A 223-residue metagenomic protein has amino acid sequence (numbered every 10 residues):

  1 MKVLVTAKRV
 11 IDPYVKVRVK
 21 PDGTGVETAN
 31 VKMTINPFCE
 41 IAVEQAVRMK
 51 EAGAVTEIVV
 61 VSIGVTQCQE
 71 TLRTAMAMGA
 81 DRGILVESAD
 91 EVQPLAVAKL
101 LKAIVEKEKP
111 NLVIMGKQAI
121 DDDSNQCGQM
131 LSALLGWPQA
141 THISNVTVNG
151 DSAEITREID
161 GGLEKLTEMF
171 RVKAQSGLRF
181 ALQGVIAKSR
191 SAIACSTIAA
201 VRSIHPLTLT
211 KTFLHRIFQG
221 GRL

Functional and structural regions predicted by a protein language model:
M1-L223: N-terminal glycine-rich FAD/FM-binding segment characteristic of electron-transfer flavoproteins
